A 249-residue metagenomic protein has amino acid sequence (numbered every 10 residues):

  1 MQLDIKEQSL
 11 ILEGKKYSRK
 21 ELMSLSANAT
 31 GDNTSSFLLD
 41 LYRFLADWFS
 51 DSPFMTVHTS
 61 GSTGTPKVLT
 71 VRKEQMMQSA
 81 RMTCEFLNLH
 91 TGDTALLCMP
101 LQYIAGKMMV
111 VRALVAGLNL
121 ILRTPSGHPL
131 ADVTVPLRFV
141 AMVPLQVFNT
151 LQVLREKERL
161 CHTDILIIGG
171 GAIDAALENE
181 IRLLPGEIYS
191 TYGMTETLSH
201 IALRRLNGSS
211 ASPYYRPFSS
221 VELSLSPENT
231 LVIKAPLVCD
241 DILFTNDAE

Functional and structural regions predicted by a protein language model:
M1-T34, M77-L96, S126-R138: Conserved ATP-dependent adenylate/AMP-binding module captured primarily in the ANL superfamily
D40-H58, T91-T94: Conserved pre-ATP/AMP-binding loop-to-beta segment of ANL
F54-R81, N88: Conserved AMP-binding A3 loop
S62, V143, G170, G193 (+1 more regions): Active-site glycine-centered loops adjacent to acidic/histidine catalytic or metal-binding residues that shape
R72-Q78, T94-N149: AMP-binding/adenylate-forming
V153-S209: Gly/Ser/Thr-rich phosphate-binding loop
S212-R216: Short Gly/Pro-enriched turn/cap motifs at secondary-structure boundaries
E222-E249: AMP-binding/adenylate-forming core of the ANL superfamily
